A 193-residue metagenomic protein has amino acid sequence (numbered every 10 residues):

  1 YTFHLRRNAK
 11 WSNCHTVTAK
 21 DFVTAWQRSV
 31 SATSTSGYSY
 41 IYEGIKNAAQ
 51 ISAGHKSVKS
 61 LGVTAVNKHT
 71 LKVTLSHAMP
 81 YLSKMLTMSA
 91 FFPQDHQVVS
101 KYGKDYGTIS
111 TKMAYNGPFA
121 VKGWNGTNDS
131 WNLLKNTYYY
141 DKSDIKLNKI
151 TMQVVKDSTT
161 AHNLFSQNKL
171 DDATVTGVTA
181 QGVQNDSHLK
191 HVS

Functional and structural regions predicted by a protein language model:
Y1-Y38, K72, Q167: Aromatic- and charge-enriched surface segment that lines or borders ligand/interaction sites
T2-H4, L71, N132, T151-V154 (+2 more regions): Structural recognition of the beta-strand scaffold that forms the well-ordered cores of secreted hydrolase catalytic
F3, K20-R28, P80, K84 (+4 more regions): Solvent-exposed, polar/charged alpha-helical surfaces in well-ordered, non-transmembrane soluble domains, broadly
R6-N8, F22, Q27, K68-H69 (+6 more regions): Solvent-exposed coil/turn segments that connect beta secondary-structure elements in extracytoplasmic/periplasmic
D21-V23, G37-Q97: Surface-exposed binding/hinge segments that line and control ligand-binding clefts or catalytic entry sites
L75-I145, K149: Gly/Pro-rich hinge or "lid" segments in bacterial periplasmic/extracellular proteins
Y138-V183: Ligand-site clamp/hinge motif
G182-S193: Ligand-binding "clamshell"
